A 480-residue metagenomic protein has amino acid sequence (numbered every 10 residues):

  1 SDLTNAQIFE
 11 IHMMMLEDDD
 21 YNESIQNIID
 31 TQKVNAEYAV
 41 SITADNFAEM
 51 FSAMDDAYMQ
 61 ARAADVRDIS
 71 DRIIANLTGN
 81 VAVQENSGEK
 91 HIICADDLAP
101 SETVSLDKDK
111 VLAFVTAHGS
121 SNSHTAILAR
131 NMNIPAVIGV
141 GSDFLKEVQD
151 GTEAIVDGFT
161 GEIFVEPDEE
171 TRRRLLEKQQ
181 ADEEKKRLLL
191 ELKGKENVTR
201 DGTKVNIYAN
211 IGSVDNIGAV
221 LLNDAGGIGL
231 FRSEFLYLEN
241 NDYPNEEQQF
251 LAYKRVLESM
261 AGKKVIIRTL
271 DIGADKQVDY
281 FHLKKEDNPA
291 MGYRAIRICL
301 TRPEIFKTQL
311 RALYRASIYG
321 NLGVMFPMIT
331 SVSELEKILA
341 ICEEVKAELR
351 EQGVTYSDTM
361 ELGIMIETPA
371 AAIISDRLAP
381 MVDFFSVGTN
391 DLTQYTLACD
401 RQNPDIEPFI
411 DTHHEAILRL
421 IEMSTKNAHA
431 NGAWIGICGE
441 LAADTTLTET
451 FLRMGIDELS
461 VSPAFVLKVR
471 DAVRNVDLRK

Functional and structural regions predicted by a protein language model:
S1, V137, S424: Gly/lys/ser-thr-rich phosphate-binding loops in alpha/beta enzymes that coordinate phosphoanhydride or phosphate groups
S1, Y21-N22, V34-N35, A53-Q60 (+6 more regions): Intrinsically disordered or highly flexible coil/loop and linker segments, enriched in small and charged/polar residues
S1-H12, R173-D182, A430: An N-terminal domain-start capping segment
S1-V81: Conserved, well-structured core domains of diverse proteins
A39, Y58-A61, E85, L145-K146 (+2 more regions): Short, surface-exposed helix-loop/turn micro-motifs enriched in polar/charged residues
E49-S87, I155-Q179, A379-D411: N-terminal-biased segments
T78, E85-K90, C94-L222: Acidic, glycine-rich flexible loop/linker segments
K186-K480: Conserved alpha/beta-domain cores
